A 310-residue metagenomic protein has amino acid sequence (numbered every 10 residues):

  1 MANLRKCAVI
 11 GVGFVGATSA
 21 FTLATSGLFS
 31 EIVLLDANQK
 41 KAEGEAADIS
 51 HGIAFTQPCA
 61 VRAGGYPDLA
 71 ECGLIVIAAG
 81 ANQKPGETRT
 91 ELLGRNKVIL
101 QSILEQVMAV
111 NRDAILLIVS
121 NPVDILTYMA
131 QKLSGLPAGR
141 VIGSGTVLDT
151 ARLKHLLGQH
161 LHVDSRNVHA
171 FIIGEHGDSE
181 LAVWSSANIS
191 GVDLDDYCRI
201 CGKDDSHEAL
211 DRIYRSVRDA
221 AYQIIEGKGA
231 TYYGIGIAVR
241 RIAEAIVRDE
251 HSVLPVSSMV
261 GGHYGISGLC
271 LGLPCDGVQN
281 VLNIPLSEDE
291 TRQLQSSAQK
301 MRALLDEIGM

Functional and structural regions predicted by a protein language model:
A2-C7: Extreme N-terminal starter segment of soluble prokaryotic enzymes
V12-G13: Glycine-rich Rossmann-fold phosphate-binding loop(s) that bind the pyrophosphate of adenine dinucleotide cofactors
G16-A17: N-terminal Rossmann-fold NAD(P) dinucleotide-binding loop
T25-E31, G135-A138: Conserved S-adenosyl-L-methionine
E31, L35-G73, E87, A303-M310: Conserved N-terminal Rossmann-fold NAD(P) cofactor-binding segment
A54-I115: Rossmann-like NAD(P)-binding element
T88-K154: Rossmann-like NAD(P)(H) cofactor-binding subdomain of soluble oxidoreductases
S134-R140, D149-M310: C-terminal substrate-binding/catalytic lobe of Rossmann-fold NAD(P)-dependent dehydrogenases
